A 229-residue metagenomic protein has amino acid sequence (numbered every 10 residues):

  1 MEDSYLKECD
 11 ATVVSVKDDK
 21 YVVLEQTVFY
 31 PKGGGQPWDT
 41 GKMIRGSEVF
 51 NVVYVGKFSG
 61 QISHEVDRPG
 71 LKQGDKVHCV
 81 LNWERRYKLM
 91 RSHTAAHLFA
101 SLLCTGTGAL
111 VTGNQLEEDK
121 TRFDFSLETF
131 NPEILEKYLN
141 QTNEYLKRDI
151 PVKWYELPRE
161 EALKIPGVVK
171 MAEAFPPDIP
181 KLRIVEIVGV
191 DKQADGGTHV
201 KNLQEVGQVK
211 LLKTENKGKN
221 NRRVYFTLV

Functional and structural regions predicted by a protein language model:
M1-V229: Active-/binding-site microenvironments in catalytic and ligand-binding cores
